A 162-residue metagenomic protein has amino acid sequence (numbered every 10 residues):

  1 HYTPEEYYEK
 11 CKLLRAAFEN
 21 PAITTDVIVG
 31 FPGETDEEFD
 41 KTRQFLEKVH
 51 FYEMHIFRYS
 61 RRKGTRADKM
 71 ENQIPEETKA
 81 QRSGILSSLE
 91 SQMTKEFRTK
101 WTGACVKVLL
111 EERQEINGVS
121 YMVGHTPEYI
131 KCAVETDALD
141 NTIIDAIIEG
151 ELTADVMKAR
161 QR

Functional and structural regions predicted by a protein language model:
H1-E53, Y59-T78: Conserved non-cysteine loop/helix-boundary elements of the Radical SAM core domain that shape
K69-R162: Terminal RNA-binding accessory module
